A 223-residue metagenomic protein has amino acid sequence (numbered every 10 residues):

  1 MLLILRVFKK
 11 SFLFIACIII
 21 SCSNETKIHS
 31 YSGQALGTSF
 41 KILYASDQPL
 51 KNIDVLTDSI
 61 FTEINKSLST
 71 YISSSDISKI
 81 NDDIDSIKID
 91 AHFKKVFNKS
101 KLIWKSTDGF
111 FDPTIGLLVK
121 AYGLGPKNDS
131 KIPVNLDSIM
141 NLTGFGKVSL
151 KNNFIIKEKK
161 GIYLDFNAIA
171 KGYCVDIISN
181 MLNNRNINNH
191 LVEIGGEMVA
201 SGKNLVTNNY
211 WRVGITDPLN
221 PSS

Functional and structural regions predicted by a protein language model:
L2-S11, S21-S223: Mature catalytic core of soluble alpha/beta enzymes
C17-I18: Short, linear, compositionally biased motifs with a strong N-terminal bias
